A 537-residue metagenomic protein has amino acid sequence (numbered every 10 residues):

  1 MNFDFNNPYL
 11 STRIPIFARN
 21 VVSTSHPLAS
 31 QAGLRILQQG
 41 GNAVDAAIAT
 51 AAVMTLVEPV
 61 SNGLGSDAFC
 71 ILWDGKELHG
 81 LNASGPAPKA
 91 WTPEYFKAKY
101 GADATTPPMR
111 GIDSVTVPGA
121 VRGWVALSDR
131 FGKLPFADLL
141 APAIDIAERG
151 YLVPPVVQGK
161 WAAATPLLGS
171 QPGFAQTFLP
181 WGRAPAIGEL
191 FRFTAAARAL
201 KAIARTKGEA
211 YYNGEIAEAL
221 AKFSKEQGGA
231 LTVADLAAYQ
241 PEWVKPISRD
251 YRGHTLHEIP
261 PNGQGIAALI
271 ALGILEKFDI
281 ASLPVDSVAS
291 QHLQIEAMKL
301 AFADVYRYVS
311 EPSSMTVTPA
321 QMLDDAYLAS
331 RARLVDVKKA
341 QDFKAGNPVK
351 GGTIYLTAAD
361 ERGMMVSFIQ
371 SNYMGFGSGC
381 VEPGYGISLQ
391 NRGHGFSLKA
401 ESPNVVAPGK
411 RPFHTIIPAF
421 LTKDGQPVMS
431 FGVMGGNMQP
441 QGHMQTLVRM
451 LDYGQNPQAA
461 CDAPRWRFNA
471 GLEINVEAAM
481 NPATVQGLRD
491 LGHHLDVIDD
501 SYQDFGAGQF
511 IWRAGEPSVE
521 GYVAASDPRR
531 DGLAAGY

Functional and structural regions predicted by a protein language model:
M1-Q31, R35, A43-N213, A217-G263 (+4 more regions): Noncatalytic scaffold domains of N-terminal-nucleophile
L56-W73, E77-N82, K97, A230-T232 (+3 more regions): Active-site rim segments in enzyme catalytic domains, especially the processed small/beta chain of N-terminal
P86, Y373-G375, G435-G436: A short acidic/small-residue loop/turn micro-motif
W243, K350-T353, H414-I416: Short, small/polar residue-rich loop motifs at catalytic or cofactor-binding pockets
E258, I266, L421-M438: Extended C-terminal regions of large enzymes
K277-N372, Y385, R392, D499: Internal maturation/activation junctions in enzymes
K410, H443, D452-Q503: Extended C-terminal subregions enriched in glycine
